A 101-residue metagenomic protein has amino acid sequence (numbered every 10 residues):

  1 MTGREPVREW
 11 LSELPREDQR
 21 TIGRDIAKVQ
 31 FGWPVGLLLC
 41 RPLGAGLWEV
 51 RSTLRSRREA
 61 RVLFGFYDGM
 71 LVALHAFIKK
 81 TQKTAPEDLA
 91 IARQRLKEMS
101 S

Functional and structural regions predicted by a protein language model:
M1-E59, D68-L71, I78-S101: Basic, Lys/Arg-enriched alpha-helical interface segments
V62-L63: Hydrophobic/aromatic beta-strand elements that line small-molecule binding cavities or substrate pockets in beta-rich
